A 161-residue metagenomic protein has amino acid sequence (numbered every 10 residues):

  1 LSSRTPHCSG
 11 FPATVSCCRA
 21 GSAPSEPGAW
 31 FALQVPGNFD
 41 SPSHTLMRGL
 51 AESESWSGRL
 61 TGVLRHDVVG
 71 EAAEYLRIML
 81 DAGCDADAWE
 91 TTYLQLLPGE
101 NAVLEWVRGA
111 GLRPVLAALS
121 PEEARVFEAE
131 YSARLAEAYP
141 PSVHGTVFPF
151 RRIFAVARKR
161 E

Functional and structural regions predicted by a protein language model:
L1-V15, G37: A short SAM/SAH-binding and catalytic strip from SAM-dependent methyltransferases
F11, D40-P42, V69, L97: Loop/helix-junction capping segments adjacent to catalytic residues or to phosphate/diphosphate-binding pockets
V15-R19, T45, P98, A102: Generic recognition of short, well-ordered alpha-helical segments
V15-W30: A short glycine-rich, Lys/Arg-flanked "PGG" loop and its adjoining helix->strand segment in the class I
S25-P27, L50, E54, I78 (+1 more regions): Residues within well-ordered alpha helices
W30-S57: Conserved class I S-adenosyl-L-methionine
V63-E161: Conserved Class I S-adenosyl-L-methionine
